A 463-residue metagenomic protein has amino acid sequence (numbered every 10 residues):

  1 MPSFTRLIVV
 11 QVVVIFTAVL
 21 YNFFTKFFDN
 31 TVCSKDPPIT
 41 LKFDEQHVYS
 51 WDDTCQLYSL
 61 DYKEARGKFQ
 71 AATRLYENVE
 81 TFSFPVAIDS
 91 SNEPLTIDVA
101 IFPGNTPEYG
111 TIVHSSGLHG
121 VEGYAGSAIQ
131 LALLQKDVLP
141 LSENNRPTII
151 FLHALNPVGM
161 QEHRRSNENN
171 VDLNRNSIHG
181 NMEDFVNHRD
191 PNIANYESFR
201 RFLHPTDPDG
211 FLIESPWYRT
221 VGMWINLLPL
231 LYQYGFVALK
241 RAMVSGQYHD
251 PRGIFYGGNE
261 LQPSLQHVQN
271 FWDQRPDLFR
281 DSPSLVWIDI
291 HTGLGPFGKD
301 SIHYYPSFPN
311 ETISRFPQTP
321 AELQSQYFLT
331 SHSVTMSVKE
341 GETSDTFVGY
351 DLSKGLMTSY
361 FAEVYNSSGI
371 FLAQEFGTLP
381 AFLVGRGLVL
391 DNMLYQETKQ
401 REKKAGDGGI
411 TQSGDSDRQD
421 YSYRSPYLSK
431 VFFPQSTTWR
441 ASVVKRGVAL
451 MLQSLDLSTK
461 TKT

Functional and structural regions predicted by a protein language model:
P2-T463: Structured catalytic-domain cores with a bias toward divalent-metal coordination
